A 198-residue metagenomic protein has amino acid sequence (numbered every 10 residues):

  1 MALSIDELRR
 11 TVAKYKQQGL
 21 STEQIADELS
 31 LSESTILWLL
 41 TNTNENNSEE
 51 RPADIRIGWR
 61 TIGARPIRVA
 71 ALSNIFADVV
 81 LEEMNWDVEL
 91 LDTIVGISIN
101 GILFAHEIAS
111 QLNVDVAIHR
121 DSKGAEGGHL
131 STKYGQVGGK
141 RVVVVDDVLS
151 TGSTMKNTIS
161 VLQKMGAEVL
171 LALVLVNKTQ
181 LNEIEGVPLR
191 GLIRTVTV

Functional and structural regions predicted by a protein language model:
M1-V145, T151-V198: PRPP-associated nucleotide enzymes
